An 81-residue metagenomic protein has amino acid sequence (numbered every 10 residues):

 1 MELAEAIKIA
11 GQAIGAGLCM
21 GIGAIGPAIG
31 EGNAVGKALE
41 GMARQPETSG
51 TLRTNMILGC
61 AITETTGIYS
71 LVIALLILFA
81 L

Functional and structural regions predicted by a protein language model:
M1-L81: Hydrophobic, small-residue-rich transmembrane alpha-helices and their short perimembrane loops in multi-pass membrane
